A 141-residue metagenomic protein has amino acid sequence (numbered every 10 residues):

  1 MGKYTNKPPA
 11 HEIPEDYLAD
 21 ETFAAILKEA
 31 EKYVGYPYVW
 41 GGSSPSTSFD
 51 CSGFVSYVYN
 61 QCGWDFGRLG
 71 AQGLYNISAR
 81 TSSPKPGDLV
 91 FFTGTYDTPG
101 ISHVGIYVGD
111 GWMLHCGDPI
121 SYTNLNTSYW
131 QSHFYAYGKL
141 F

Functional and structural regions predicted by a protein language model:
M1-P37, S132-F141: Intrinsically disordered, low-complexity, Pro/Ser/Thr/Asn/Gly/Ala-rich spacer/linker segments adjacent to signal
N6, W64, A71, N76-T81 (+2 more regions): Aromatic- and glycine-rich peptidoglycan recognition patches
E12-D16, W40-G41, G73, T123: Residues at structural and domain junctions
D16-F23, T47-S52, S83, T98: Solvent-exposed, acidic/flexible segments
Y33-P86: Catalytic cysteine-centered active-site loop
